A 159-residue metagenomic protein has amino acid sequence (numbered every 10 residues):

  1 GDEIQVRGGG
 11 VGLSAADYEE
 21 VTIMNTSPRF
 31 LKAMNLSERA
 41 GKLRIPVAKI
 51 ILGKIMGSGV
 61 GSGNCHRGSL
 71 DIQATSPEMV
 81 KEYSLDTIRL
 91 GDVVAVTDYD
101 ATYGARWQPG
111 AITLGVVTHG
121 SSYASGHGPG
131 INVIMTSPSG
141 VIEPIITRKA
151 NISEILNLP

Functional and structural regions predicted by a protein language model:
G1-P159: Conserved mixed alpha/beta catalytic, RNA-binding, or beta-rich assembly cores of soluble enzyme, regulatory
